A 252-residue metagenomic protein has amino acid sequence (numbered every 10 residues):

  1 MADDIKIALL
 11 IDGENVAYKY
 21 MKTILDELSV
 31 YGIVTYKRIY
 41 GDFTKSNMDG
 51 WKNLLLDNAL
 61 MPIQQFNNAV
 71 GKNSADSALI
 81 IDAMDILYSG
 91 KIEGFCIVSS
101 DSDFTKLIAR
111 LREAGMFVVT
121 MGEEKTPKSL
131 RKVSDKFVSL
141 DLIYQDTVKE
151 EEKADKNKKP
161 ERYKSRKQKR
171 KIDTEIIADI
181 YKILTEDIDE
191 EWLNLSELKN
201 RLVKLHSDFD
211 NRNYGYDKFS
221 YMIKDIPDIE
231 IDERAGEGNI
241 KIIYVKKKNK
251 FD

Functional and structural regions predicted by a protein language model:
M1-D82, L87-Y88, A109, F117: Domain-level signal for Mg2+-assisted phosphodiester chemistry and nucleotide/NA-binding surfaces in nucleic-acid
D12, I39, A83, I97 (+3 more regions): A residue-level signal for conserved active-site and pocket-lining positions in enzyme catalytic cores
Y18-K22, M48, S77, T105 (+3 more regions): Amphipathic alpha-helical transducer elements in NTP-driven molecular machines
Y40, E93-S100, L107, L111 (+1 more regions): Acidic beta-strand-to-loop metal/phosphate-binding motif
E113-E150, E230-N239, I243: Intrinsically disordered, low-complexity glycine/proline-rich and charged
E124, E150-D252: N-terminal regulatory modules in eukaryotic regulatory proteins
